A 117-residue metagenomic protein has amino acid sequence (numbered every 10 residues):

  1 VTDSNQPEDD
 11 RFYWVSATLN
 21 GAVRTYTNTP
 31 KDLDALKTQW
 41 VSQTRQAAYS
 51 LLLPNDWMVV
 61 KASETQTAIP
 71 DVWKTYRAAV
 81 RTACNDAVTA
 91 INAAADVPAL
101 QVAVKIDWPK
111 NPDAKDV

Functional and structural regions predicted by a protein language model:
V1-V117: A preference for well-ordered globular domain cores that mediate specific macromolecular interactions or catalysis
